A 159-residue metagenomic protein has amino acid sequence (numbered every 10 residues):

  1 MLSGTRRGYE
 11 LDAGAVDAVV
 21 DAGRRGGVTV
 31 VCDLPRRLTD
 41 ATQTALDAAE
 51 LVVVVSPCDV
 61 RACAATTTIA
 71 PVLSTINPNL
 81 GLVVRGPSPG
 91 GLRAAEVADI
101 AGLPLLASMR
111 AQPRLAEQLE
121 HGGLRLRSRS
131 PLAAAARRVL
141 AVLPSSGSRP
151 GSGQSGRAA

Functional and structural regions predicted by a protein language model:
M1-V28, L115-H121, R125-R127: P-loop/Walker-type NTP enzyme "switch/lid" segment
S3-G4, V31-D33, V53-C58, G81-G86: Conserved beta-strand segments of the P-loop GTPase G domain that flank and frequently precede/overlap
R7-L11, L38, V60-C63: Short, small-residue-enriched loops and turns at beta-alpha junctions that line or gate enzyme active sites
V16-V19, I69, R93: A general structural detector for well-ordered alpha-helical segments in enzyme core domains, enriched
A22-R25, L46-D47, S74-T75: Conserved catalytic network of the ASCE P-loop NTPase/AAA+ motor domain
G27, R36-V60: Inter-motif core of Ras-like GTPase G domains
T66: An amphipathic, basic-hydrophobic helix/alpha-beta surface used to engage anionic, phosphate-rich ligands or surfaces
T75-A159: C-terminal lobe/tail of nucleotide-utilizing enzymes
